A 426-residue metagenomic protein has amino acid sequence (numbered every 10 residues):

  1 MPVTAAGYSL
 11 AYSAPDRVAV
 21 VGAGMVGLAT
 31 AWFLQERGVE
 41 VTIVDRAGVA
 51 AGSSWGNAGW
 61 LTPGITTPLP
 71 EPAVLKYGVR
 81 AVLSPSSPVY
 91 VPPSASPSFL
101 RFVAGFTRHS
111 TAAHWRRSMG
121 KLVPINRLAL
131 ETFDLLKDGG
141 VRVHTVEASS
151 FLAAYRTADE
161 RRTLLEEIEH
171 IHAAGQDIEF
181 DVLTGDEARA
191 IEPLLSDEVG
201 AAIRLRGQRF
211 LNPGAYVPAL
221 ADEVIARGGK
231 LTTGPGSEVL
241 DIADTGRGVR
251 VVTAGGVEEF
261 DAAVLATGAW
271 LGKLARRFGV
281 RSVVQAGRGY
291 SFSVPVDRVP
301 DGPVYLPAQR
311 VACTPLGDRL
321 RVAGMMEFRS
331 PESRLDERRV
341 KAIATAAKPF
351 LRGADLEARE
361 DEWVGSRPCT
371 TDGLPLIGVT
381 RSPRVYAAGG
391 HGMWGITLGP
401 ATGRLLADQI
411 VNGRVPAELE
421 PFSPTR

Functional and structural regions predicted by a protein language model:
M1-V18, E36-R37: Extreme N-terminal leader/targeting segments of oxidoreductases
D16-T42: N-terminal Rossmann-like FAD-binding beta1-loop-alpha1 element of flavoenzymes
E36-W55: Glycine-rich FAD pyrophosphate-binding loop
N57-W60, I65, L69-H109, V239-D241 (+2 more regions): Active-site substrate-recognition segment that forms the wall of the catalytic cavity or substrate channel
L100-A219: Rossmann-like flavin
L183-E187, I191, T232-V249: A conserved short coil-to-beta-strand element within the FAD-binding core of flavoproteins
A308, L351-R426: C-terminal catalytic lobe of FAD-dependent flavoproteins
